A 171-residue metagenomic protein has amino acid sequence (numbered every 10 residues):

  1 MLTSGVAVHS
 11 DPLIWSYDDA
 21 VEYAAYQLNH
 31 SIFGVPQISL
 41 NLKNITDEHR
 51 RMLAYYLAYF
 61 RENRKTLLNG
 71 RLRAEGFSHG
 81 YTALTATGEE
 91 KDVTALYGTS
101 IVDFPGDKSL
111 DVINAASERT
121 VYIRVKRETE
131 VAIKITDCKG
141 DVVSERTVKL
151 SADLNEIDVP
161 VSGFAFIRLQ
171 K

Functional and structural regions predicted by a protein language model:
M1-V161, R168-L169: Active-site-proximal substrate-binding groove within the catalytic cores of carbohydrate-active enzymes
